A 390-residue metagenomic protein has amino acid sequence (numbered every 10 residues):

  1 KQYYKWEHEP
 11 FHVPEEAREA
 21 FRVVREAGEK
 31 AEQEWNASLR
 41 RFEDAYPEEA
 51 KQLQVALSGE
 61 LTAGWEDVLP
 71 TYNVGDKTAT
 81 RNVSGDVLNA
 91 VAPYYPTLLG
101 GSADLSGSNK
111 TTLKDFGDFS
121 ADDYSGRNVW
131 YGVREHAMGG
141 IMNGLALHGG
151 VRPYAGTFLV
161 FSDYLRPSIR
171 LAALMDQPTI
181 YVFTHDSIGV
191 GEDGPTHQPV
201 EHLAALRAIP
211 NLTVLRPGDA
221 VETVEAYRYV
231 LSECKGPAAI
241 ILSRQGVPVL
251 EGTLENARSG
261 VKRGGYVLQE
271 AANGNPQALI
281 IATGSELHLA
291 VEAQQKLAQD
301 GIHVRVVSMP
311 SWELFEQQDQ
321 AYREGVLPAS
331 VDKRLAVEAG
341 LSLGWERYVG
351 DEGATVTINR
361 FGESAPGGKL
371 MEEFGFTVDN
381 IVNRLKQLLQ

Functional and structural regions predicted by a protein language model:
K1-E16, V190-P195, S232-Q390: Thiamine diphosphate
K1-R134, G144, L279, T283 (+2 more regions): Conserved acidic/glycine
K1-V24, L147-G150, L174-M175, T184-E233 (+3 more regions): Conserved thiamine diphosphate
R81-A90, Y164-I169, V224-R228, D319-R323: Short alpha-helical segments and helix-capping/turn motifs at coil-helix boundaries
Y94-L98, Y124-R127, H148-R152, M175-I180 (+7 more regions): Short coil/turn connectors at secondary-structure junctions
L99, S106-L203, E222: Thiamine diphosphate
G101-S102, Y131, Y154-A155, Y181-F183 (+4 more regions): General beta-strand structural signal in soluble alpha/beta enzymes
D104-S106, T157-L159, H185, R244 (+2 more regions): Residue-level signal for short, function-critical loop segments
